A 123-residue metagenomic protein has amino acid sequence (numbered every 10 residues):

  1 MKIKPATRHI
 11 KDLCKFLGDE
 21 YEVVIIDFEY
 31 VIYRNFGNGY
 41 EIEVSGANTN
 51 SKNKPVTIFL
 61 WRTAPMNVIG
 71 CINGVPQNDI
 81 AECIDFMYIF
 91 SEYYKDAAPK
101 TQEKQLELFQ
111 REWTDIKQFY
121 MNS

Functional and structural regions predicted by a protein language model:
M1-K11, W61-S123: Mixed-charge, Lys/Arg-enriched low-complexity segments
C14-T63: Amphipathic, interaction-prone secondary-structure segments
